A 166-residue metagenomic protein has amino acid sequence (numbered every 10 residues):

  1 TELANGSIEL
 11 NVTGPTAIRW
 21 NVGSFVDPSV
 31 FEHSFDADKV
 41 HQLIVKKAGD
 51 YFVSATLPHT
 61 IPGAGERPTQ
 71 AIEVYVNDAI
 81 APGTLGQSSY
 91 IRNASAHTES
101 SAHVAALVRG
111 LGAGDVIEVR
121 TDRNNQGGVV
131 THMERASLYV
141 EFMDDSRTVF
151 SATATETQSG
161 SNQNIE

Functional and structural regions predicted by a protein language model:
T1-E66, G127-E166: Terminal (often C-terminal
A37, F52-G128, M133, E141-E156: Terminal beta-strand-rich extracellular "head" domains that mediate receptor/glycan or other ligand binding
